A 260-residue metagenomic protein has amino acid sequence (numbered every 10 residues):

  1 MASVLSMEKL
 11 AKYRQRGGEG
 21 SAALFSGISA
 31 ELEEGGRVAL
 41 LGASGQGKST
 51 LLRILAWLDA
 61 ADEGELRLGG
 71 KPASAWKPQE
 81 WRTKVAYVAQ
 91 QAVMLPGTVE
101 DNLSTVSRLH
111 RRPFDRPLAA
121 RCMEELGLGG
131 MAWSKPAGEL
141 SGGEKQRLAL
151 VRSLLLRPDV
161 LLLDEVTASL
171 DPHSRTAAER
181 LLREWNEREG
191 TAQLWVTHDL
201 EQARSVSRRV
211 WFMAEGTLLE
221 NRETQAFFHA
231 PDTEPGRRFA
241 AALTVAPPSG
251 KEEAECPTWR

Functional and structural regions predicted by a protein language model:
A56: Helix-to-loop junction immediately C-terminal to a conserved catalytic motif
F114-A132: Conserved ABC ATPase "signature" region
P136-L140, E144: Conserved ABC ATPase signature
L161-D164: Catalytic Walker B motif of ABC-type/P-loop ATPase nucleotide-binding domains
T197-H198: H-loop/switch region of ABC-family ATPase nucleotide-binding domains
Q225-R260: C-terminal boundary and immediately downstream tail of ABC-type ATPase nucleotide-binding domains
